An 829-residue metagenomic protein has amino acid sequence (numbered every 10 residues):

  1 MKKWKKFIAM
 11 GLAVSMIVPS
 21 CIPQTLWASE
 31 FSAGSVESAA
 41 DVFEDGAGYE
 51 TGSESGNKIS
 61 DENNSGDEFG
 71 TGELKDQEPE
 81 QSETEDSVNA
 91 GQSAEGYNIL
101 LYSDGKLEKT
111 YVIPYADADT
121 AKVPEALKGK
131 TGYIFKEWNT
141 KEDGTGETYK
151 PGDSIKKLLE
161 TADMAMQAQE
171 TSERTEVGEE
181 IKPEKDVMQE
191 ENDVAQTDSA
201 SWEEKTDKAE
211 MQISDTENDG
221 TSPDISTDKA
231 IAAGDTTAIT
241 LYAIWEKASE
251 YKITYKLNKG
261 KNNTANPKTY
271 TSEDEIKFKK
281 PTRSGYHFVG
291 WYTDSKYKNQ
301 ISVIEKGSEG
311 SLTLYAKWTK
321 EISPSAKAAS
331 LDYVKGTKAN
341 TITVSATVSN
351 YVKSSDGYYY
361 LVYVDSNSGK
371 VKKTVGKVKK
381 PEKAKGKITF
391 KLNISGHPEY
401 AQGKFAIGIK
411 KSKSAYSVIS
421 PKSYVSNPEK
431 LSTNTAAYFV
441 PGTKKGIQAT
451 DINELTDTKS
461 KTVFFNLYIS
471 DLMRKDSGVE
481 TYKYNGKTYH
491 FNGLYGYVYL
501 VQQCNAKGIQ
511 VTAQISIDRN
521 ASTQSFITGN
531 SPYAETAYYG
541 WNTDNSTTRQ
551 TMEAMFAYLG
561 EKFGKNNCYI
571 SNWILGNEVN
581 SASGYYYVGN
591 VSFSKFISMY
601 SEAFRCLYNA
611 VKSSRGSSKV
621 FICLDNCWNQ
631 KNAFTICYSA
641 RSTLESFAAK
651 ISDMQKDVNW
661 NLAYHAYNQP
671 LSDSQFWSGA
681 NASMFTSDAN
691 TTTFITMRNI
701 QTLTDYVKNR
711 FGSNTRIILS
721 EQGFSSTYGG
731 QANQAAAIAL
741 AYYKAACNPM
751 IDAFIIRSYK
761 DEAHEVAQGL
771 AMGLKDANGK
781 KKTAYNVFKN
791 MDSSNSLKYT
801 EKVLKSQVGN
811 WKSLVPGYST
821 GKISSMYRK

Functional and structural regions predicted by a protein language model:
W4-Q24: Sec-dependent N-terminal signal peptides of Gram-positive bacterial secreted proteins and lipoproteins
V18-A40: Sec-dependent signal peptide cleavage junction
E85-Q189, S201-E321: Secondary-structure capping and domain/repeat boundary segments
I322-T433: Beta-strand-enriched, solvent-exposed domains that form extended recognition/catalytic surfaces
I419-I469: Boundary/entry segment of secreted carbohydrate-active catalytic domains
K461-T481, G486-Q630, Q669, D761-V766: Substrate-binding cleft and catalytic face of glycoside hydrolase catalytic domains, especially the flexible beta-alpha
G584-Y585, Y728-N733, A737-K829: Aromatic-rich peripheral "rim/lid" segments of glycoside hydrolase catalytic domains that contact and position glycan
F596-Q731: Noncatalytic carbohydrate-binding groove/subsite architecture in carbohydrate-active enzymes
